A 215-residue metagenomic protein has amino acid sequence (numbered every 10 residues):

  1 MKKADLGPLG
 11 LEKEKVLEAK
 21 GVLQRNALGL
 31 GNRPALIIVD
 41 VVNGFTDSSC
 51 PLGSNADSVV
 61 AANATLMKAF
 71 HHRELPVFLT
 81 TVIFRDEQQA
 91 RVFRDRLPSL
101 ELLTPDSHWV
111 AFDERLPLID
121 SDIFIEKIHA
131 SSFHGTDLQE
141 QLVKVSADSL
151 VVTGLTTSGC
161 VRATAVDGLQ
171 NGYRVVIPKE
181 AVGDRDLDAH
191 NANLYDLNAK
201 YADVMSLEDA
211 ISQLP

Functional and structural regions predicted by a protein language model:
M1-L118, I123, P215: Active-site acidic carboxylates
H72-L75, S146, G172: Glycine-centered short loops/turns at secondary-structure junctions
D106-L155: Internal catalytic-core helix/loop-beta-alpha segment that presents or stabilizes conserved functional determinants
V151-G154, Y173-L187: A short glycine-rich beta-strand->turn/loop micro-motif centered on a GG-aromatic cluster
T157-T164: Short glycine/serine/threonine-rich phosphate/pyrophosphate-binding segments that cradle anionic phosphate groups
D184-N198: Active-site-proximal loop->helix
A202-P215: A charged, well-structured terminal subsegment
